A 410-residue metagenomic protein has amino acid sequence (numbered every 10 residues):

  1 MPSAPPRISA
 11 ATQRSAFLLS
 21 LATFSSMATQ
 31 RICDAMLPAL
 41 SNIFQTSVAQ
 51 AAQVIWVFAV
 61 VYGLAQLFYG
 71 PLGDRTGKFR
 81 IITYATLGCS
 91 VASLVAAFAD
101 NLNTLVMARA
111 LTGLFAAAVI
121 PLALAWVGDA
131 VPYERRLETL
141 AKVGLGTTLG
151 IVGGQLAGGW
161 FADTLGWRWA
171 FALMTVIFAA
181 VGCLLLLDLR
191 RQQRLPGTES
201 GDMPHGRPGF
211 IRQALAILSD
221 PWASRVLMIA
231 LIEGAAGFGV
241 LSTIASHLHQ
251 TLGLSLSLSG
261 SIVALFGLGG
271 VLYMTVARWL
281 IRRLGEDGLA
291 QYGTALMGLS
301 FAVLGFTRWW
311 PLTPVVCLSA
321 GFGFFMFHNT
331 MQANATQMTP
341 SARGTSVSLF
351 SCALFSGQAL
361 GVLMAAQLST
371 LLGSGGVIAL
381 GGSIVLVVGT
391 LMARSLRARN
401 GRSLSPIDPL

Functional and structural regions predicted by a protein language model:
P2-S9, R190-V226: Juxtamembrane intracellular "pre-TM" segments in multi-pass secondary transporters
Q45, G77, F98-T104, F115 (+2 more regions): Helix-breaking motifs and short loop linkers at transmembrane-helix boundaries and internal kinks in secondary membrane
L64-D100: Conserved MFS/SLC helix-loop-helix module at the cytosolic interface between two early adjacent transmembrane helices
Q66-G77, Y273-G285, S369-T370: Helix-to-loop junctions at the C-terminal end of transmembrane segments in multipass secondary transporters
G88, A92, N103-L111, P311-S319: Paired small-residue
T104, P132-E134, A141-L189: Helix-loop-helix hairpin linking two adjacent transmembrane segments in secondary transporters
A108-T147: Cytoplasmic helix-loop-helix junction between adjacent transmembrane helices in 12-TM secondary transporters
D287-M331: C-terminal transmembrane helical hairpin of 12-TM major facilitator-type secondary transporters
